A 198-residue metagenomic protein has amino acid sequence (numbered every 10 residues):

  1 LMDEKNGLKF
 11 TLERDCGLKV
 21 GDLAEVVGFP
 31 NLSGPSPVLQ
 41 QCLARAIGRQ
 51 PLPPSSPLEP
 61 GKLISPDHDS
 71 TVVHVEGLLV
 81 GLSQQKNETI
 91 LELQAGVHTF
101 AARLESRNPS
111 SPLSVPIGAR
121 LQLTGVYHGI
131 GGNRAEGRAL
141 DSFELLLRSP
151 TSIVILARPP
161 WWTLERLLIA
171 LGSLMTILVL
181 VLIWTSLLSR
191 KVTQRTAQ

Functional and structural regions predicted by a protein language model:
L1-E165, I169: OB-fold single-stranded nucleic acid-binding module
V126, R195-Q198: Charged/polar helix/coil "stalk" or linker segments at domain boundaries
P159-T196: Alpha-helical transmembrane signal-anchor helices
